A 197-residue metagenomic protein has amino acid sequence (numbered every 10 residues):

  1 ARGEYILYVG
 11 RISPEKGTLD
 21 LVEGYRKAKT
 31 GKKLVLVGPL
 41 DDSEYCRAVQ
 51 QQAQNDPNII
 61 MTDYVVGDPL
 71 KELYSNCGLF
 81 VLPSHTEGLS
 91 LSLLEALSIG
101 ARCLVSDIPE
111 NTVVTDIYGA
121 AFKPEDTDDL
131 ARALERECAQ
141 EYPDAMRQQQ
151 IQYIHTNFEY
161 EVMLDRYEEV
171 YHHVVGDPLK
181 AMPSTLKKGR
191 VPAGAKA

Functional and structural regions predicted by a protein language model:
E4, Y8-K27, E44: A conserved mid-protein helix/loop that constitutes part of the nucleotide-sugar donor-binding site
G38, C46-V65: Nucleotide-activated donor-binding/catalytic signature segment of Leloir-type glycosyltransferases, i.e., the conserved
Y64-V65, E72-C77, Y167: Short alpha-helical donor nucleotide-sugar binding micro-motif in glycosyltransferases
H85: Aromatic "clamp/platform" in nucleotide-sugar-dependent glycosyltransferases that forms part of the donor/acceptor
R102-V105: Short hydrophobic beta-strand element within catalytic cores of glycosyltransferases and related nucleotide-activated
A120-D128, R136-E141: Conserved acidic donor-binding segment of nucleotide-sugar-dependent glycosyltransferases
D144-N157: A short, well-ordered alpha-helix in the C-terminal region of glycosyltransferases
